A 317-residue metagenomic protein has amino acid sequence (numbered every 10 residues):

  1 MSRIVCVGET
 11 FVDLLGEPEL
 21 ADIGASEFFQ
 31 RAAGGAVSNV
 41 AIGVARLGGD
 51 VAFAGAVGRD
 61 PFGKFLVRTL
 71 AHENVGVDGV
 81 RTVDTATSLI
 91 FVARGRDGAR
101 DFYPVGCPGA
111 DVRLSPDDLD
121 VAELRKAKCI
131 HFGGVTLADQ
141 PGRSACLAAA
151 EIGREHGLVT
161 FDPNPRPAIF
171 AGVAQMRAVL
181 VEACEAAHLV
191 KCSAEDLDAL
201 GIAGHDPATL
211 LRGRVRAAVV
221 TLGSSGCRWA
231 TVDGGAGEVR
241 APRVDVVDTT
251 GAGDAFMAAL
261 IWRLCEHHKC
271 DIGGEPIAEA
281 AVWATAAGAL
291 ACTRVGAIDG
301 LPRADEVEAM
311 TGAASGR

Functional and structural regions predicted by a protein language model:
M1-V5, E151, G204-R317: Conserved phosphate-binding/catalytic region of the ribokinase-like
M1-V75, R317: Glycine-rich phosphate/adenosyl-contacting loop at the front of the ribokinase-like
C6-V7, G79, T160-F161, K191-C192 (+1 more regions): General beta-strand structural signal in soluble alpha/beta enzymes
I42, L89-A93, G226-A230: Short beta-strand scaffold segments in enzyme catalytic cores
A45, R154, C265: Gly/Ala-rich phosphate-binding loop of Rossmann-like dinucleotide-binding domains, activating on the conserved
G49-F132, A309-R317: Conserved N-terminal subdomain of the carbohydrate kinase-like
D50-V51, V77, G157-V159, A218: Hydrophobic anchor at the start of a short beta-strand that flanks the dinucleotide cofactor-binding loop
C129, V135-T209, S225-G226: Conserved beta-alpha-beta core of the PfkB/ribokinase-like small-molecule kinase fold
